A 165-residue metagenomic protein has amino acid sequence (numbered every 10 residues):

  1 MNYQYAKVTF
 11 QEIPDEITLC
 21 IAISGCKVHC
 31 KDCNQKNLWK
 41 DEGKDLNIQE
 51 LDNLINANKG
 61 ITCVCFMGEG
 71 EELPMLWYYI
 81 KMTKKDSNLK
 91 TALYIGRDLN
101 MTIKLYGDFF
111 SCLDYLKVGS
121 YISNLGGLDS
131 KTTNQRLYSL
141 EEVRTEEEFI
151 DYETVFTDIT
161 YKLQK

Functional and structural regions predicted by a protein language model:
M1-A22, K27, Q35-K40, T160-K162: N-terminal [4Fe-4S]-dependent radical SAM core
L19, V64, T91-L93, V118: Hydrophobic faces of well-ordered beta-strands that scaffold small-molecule active sites in alpha/beta enzyme cores
L38, E69, Y121: Flexible loop residues that form catalytic and substrate-binding hotspots at small-molecule/glycan-binding clefts
K40-N53, E71-F110: Canonical radical SAM enzyme core domain
N53-E72: Short Fe-S-cluster ligation motifs
G68, I95, E141: Short beta-strand/turn micro-motifs composed of small residues that flank or help shape donor/cofactor-binding pockets
I103, F110-K165: Classical nucleotidyltransferase
